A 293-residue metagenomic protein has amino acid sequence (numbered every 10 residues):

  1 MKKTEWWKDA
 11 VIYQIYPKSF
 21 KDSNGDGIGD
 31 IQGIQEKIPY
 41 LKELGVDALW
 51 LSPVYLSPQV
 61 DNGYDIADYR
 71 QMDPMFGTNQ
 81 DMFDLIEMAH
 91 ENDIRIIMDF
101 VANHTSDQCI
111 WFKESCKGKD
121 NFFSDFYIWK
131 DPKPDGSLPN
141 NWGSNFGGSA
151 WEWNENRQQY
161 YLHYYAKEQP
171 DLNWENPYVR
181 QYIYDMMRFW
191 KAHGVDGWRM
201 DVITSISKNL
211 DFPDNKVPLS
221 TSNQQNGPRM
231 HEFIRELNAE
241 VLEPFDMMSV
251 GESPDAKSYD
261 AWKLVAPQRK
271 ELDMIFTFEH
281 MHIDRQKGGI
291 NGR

Functional and structural regions predicted by a protein language model:
K2-R188, A192, S205-K257: Acidic/aromatic-lined carbohydrate-recognition and catalytic surfaces of CAZymes acting on diverse glycans
L49, W198-M200: Hydrophobic residues within beta-strands of alpha/beta enzymes
V195: Conserved protein kinase catalytic-loop anchor
S253-R293: Noncatalytic carbohydrate-binding groove/subsite architecture in carbohydrate-active enzymes
